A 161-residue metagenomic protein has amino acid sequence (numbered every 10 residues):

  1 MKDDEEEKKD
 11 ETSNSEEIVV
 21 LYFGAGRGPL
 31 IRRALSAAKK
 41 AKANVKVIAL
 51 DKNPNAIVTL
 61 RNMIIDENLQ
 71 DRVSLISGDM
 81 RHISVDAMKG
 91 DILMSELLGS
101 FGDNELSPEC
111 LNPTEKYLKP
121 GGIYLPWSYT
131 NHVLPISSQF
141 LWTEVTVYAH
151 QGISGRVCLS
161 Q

Functional and structural regions predicted by a protein language model:
M1-F23, G28-Q161: Class I SAM-binding transferase module
